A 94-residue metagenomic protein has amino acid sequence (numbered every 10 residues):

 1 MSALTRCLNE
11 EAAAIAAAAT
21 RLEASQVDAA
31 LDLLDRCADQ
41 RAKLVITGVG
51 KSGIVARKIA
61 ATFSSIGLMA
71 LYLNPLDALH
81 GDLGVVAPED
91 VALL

Functional and structural regions predicted by a protein language model:
M1-L94: Conserved N-terminal alpha-helical segment that immediately precedes and caps sugar-phosphate-binding
